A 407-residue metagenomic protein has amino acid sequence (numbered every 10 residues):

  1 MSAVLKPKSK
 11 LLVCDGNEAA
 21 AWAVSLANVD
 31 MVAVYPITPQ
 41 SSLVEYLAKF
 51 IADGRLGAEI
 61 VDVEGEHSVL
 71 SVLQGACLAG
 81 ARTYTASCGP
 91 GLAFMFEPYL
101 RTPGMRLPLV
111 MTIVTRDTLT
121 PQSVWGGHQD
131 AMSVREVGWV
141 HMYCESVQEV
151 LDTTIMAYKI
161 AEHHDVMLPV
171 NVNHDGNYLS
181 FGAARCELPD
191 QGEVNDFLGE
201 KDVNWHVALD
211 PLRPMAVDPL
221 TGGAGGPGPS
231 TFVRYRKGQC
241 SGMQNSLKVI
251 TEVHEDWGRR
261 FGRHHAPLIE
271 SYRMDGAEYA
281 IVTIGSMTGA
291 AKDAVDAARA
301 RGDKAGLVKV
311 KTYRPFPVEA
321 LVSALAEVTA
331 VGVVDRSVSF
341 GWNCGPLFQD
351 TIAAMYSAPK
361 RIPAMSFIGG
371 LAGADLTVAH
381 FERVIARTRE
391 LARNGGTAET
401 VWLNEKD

Functional and structural regions predicted by a protein language model:
M1-S133, G138-W139, I155, D175 (+1 more regions): Thiamine diphosphate
V13-A20, E255-Y279, K292: Glycine-/acidic-rich phosphate or pyrophosphate-binding loops and their flanking alpha/beta elements
L43-Y46, V72-Q74, M95-Y99, T120-G126 (+6 more regions): Short acidic, glycine/serine/threonine-rich loops at helix termini
A48-D53, I250-E252, D256, D293-L307 (+1 more regions): Short helix-loop-beta junction
W125-P169, N173-G176, E200, K360-A374: Conserved thiamine diphosphate
V170-E270: Conformationally flexible catalytic loops at phosphate/diphosphate-handling active centers
I269-D303, F316-S323: Redox- and metal-dependent alpha/beta enzyme cores, enriched for Fe-S-associated oxidoreductases and cofactor-handling
D335-D407: Peripheral docking tails and interdomain loops at the edges of cofactor- or intermediate-handling domains
